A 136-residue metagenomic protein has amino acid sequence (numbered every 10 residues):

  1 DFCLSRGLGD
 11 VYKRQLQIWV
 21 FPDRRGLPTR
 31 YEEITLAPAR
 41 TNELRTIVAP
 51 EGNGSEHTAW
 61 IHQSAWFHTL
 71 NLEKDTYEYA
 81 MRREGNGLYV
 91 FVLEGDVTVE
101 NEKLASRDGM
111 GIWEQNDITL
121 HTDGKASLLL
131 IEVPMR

Functional and structural regions predicted by a protein language model:
D1-Y12: Single conserved hydrophobic/aromatic residue that forms the stacking wall/gate of nucleotide- or nucleobase-binding
S5-R6, E78, Q115-T119: Histidine-centered metal-chelating micro-motifs
D10-R25, K125-R136: A short hydrophobic beta-strand segment most commonly corresponding to one strand of the jelly-roll/cupin
Q15, P22, A37-A80: A short glycine-rich, His/Asp/Glu-containing loop-to-beta-strand
L27-E32: Short, charged, solvent-exposed linker or helix-capping segments at domain edges/interfaces that act as flexible hinges
K74-D75, A80-E102, S106: Glycine- and acidic-residue-biased ligand/ion/polar-headgroup-sensing regions
E100-T119: Short acidic-glycine-tyrosine-enriched beta hairpin
